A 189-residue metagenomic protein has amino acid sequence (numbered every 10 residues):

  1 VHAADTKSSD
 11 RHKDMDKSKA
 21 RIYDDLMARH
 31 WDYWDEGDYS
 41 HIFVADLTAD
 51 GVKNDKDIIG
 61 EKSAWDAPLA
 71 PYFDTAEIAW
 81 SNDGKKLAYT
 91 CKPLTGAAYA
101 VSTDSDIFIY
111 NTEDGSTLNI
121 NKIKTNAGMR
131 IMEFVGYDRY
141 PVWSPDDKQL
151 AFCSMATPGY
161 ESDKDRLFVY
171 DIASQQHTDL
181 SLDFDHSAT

Functional and structural regions predicted by a protein language model:
V1, I78-K86, P141-Q149: Blade-terminus and WD-like Trp-Asp/Gly-His loop motifs, strongest in beta-propeller folds
V1-H41, E61-D74, T90-D106, N119-R139 (+2 more regions): A flexible loop/linker signature enriched in serine peptidases of the S9 family
S40-L47, G51-N54: Blade/loop signatures of beta-propeller domains
L47-G51, N111-G115, D171-Q175: Short loop/turn segments that connect beta-strands within beta-propeller blades
